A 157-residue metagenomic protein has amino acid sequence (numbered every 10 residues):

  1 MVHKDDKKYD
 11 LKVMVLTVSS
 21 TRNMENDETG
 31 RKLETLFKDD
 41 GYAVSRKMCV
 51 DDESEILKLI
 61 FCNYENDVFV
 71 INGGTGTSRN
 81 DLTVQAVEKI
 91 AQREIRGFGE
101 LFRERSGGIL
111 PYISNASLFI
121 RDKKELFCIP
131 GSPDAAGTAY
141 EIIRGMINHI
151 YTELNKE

Functional and structural regions predicted by a protein language model:
M1-E157: Non-catalytic beta/alpha edge segments that cap or flank active sites
